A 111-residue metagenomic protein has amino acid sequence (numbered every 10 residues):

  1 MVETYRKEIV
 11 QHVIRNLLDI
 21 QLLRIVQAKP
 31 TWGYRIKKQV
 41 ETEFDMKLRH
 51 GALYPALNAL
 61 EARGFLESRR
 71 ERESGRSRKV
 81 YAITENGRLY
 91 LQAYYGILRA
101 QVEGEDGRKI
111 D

Functional and structural regions predicted by a protein language model:
M1-Q11: Short, Lys/Arg-enriched N-terminal segment that forms or immediately precedes the first helix of a structured domain
V10-A52: N-terminal helix-turn-helix DNA-binding core of bacterial DNA-binding proteins
A28-T31, A62-R63, N86-G87: Short, charged/polar surface micro-motifs in flexible loops or helix N-caps
L53-P55, L60: Basic amphipathic alpha-helical segments that dock to polyanions
L60, L66, Y81-I83: Hydrophobic packing within well-folded, soluble alpha/beta domains
R63-S77: Beta-hairpin "wing" of winged helix-turn-helix
E73, S77-Y94: Basic, amphipathic "hinge/linker" alpha-helix immediately C-terminal to the N-terminal HTH DNA-binding motif
Y90-D111: Amphipathic alpha-helical dimerization/coiled-coil segments that flank or bridge DNA-binding/regulatory modules
